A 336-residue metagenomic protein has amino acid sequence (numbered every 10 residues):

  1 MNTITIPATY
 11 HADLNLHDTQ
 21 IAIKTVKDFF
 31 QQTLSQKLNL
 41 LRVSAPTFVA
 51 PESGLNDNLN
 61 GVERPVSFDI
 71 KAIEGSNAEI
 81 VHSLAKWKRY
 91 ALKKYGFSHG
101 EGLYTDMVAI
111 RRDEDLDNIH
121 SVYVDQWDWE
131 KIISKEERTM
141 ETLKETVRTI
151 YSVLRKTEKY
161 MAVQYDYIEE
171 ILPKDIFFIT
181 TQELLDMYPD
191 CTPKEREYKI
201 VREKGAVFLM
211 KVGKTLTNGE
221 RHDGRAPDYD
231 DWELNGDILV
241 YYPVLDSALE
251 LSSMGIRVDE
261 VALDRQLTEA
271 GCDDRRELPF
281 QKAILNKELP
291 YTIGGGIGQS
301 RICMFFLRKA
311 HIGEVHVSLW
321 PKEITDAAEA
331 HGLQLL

Functional and structural regions predicted by a protein language model:
N2-H120, D128-I132: Class II aminoacyl-tRNA synthetase-like tRNA-binding/catalytic domains
I21-T25, F29, R138-E145, T149 (+3 more regions): Generic recognition of stable, solvent-exposed alpha-helical segments in well-folded globular domains
I23-V26, F30-L34, F68, A78-I80 (+7 more regions): Generic structural hydrophobic/aromatic packing signal, biased to beta-strands
L34-L41, I150-M161, A310: A generic secondary-structure signal for well-formed alpha-helical elements
A50-D57, I171-I179, P321: N-terminal pre-domains immediately preceding structured catalytic cores
F68-K71, K93-H99, I119-S121, E169 (+4 more regions): A general structural signal for short secondary-structure junctions and capping/turn motifs
G100, T105-E195: Extended, charged alpha-beta segments that form solvent-exposed binding/catalytic grooves in nucleic-acid-handling
V108-I110, I179-L336: A translation/RNA-centric and nucleic-acid-associated enzymatic feature enriched in Class II aminoacyl-tRNA synthetases
